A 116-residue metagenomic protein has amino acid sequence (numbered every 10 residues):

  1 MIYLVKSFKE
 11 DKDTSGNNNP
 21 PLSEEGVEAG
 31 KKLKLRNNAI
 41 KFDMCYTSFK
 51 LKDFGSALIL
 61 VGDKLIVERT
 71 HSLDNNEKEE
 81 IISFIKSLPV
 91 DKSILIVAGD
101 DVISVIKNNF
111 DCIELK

Functional and structural regions predicted by a protein language model:
M1-T70, C112-I113: Active-site-proximal alpha-helix that buttresses catalytic centers in soluble enzyme cores
E10, D74-N75, I103-S104: Active-site micro-motifs of SAM-dependent methyltransferase domains
K50, D74, G99-D100: Short beta->alpha junction loops/turns
F54, I82-K116: Active-site-adjacent alpha-helix immediately C-terminal to a catalytic or transition-state-stabilizing loop
L73-I81: Short alpha-helix plus adjacent loop in nuclease-associated cores
